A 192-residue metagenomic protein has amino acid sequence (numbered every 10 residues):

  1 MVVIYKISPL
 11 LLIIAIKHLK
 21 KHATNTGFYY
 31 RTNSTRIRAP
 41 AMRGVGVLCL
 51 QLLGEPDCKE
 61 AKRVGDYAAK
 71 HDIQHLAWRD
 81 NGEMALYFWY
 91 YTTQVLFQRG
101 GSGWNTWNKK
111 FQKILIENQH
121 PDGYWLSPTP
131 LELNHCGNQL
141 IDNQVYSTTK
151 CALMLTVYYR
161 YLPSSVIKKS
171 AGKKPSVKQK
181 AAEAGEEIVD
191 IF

Functional and structural regions predicted by a protein language model:
M1-F111, P121-I167, S176-F192: An alpha-helical repeat/solenoid feature that recognizes helix-turn-helix modules
K113-L115: C-terminal structured "cap/appendage" subdomains that terminate the fold
N118: Acidic-histidine catalytic/liganding microenvironments
A171-G172: C-terminal/domain-terminus segments
